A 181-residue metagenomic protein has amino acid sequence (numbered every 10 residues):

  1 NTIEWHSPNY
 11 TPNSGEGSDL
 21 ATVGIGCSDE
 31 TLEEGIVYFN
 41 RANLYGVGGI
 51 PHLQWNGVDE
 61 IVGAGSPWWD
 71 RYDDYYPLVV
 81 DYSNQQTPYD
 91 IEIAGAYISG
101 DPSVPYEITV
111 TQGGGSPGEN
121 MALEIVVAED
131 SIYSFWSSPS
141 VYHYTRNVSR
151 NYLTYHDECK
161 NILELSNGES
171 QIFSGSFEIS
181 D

Functional and structural regions predicted by a protein language model:
I3-D181: Short, conserved sequence motifs used for protein processing/export or organelle targeting and for catalysis
